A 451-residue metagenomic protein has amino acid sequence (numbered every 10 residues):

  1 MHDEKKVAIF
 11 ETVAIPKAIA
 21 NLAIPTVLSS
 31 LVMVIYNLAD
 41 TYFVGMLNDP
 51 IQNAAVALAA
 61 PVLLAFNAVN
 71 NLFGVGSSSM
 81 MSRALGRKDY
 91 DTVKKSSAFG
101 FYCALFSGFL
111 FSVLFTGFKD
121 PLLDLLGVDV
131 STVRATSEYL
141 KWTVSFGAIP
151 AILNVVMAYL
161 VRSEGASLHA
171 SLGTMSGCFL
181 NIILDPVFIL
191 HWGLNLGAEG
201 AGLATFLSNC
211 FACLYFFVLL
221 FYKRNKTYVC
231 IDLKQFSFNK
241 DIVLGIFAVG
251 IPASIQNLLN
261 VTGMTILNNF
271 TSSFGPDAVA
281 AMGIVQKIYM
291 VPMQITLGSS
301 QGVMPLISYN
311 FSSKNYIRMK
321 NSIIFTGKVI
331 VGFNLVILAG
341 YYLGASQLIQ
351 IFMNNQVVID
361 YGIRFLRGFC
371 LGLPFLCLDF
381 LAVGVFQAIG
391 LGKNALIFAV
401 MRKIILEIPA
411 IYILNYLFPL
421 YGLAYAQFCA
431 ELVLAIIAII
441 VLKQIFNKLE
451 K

Functional and structural regions predicted by a protein language model:
M1-A23, M81-G147, G193-I251, I307-G372 (+1 more regions): Short alpha-helical transmembrane segments in multi-pass integral membrane proteins
E11-Y42, M46-L47, P61-G76, M80 (+5 more regions): N-terminal transmembrane alpha-helices
N21-D40, G177, S208-A212, F216 (+3 more regions): Transmembrane helical elements of multi-pass membrane transporters/channels
T26, S30, Y42, S79 (+16 more regions): Transmembrane alpha-helix boundary and packing residues in multipass membrane permease domains and related
L31, I35-A54, L123-V130, V187-L196 (+4 more regions): Helix-terminus/linker motif at the lipid-water interface of multi-pass membrane proteins
N53-V113, A151-A170, A281-A345, L376-F398: Small-residue-rich hydrophobic transmembrane alpha-helices
A65-A68, N181-P186, C213-F217, V291-Q294 (+3 more regions): Hydrophobic transmembrane alpha-helices of multi-pass small-molecule transporters
G74, T143-R162, A170-C178, A201-F216 (+5 more regions): Short runs within selected transmembrane alpha-helices of multi-pass transporters and secretion channels
